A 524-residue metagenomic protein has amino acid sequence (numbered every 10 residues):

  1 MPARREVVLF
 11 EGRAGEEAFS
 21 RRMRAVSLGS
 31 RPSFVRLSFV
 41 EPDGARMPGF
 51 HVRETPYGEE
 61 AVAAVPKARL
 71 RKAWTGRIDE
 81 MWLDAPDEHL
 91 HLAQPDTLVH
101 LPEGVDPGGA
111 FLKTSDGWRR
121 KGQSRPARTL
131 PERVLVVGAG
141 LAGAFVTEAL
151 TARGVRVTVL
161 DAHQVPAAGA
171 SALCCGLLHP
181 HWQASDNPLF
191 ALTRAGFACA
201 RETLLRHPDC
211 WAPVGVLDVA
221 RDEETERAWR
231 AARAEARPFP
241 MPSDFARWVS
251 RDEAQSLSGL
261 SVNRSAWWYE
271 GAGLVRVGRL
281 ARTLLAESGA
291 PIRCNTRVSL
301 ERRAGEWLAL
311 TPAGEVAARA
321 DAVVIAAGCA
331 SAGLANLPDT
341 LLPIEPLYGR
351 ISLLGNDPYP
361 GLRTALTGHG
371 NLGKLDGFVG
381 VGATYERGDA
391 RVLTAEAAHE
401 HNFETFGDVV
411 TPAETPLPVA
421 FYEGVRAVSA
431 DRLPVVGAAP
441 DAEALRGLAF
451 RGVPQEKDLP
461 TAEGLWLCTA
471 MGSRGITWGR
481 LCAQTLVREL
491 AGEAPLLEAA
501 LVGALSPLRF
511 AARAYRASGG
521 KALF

Functional and structural regions predicted by a protein language model:
A45-A85: S-adenosyl-L-methionine
A152-A172: Glycine-rich FAD pyrophosphate-binding loop
A167, G314-L366, V392-E396, P412-E414: Central helical "cap/lid" subdomain
C175-L257: Dinucleotide-binding Rossmann-like beta1-alpha1 core, especially the glycine-rich loop that anchors the ADP
A184-S185, D209-D218, P242-L285, T384-G388 (+1 more regions): Helix-loop-beta segment of a Rossmann-like dinucleotide-binding subdomain
C294-W307: A conserved short coil-to-beta-strand element within the FAD-binding core of flavoproteins
Y359-E463: Active-site lid/adjacent beta-loop-alpha segment flanking the redox-cofactor pocket in flavoenzymes
P416-F524: C-terminal catalytic lobe of FAD-dependent flavoproteins
